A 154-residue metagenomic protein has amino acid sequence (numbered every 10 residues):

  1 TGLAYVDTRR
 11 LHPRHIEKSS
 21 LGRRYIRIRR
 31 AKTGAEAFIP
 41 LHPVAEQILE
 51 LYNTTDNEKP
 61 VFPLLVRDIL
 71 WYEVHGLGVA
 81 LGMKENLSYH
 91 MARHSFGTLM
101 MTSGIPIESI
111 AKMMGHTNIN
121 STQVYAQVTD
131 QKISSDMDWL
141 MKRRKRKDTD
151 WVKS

Functional and structural regions predicted by a protein language model:
T1-V6, R10-E50: Conserved tyrosine-mediated DNA breakage-rejoining catalytic core shared by Y-recombinases
V6-D7, G76, R93-T117, V124 (+1 more regions): C-terminal catalytic core of tyrosine-transesterase DNA break-rejoin enzymes
R10, K18, V124-Q127, K142: Phosphate-coordinating loops and pocket residues in cytosolic domains that bind phosphorylated ligands
H15-G22, K84, I105-V124, S135 (+1 more regions): Short, polar N-cap/turn motifs at the start of nucleic acid-interacting alpha helices
R30-G34, E46, M114, N118-W139: Catalytic-site neighborhood detector that most strongly recognizes the C-terminal catalytic loop/helix of tyrosine
H42-K84: Active-site/catalytic core of tyrosine-dependent DNA strand-transfer enzymes
Y89-H90: Residue-level marker of regulatory loop/turn positions in helix-turn-helix DNA-binding domains and in histidine
L140-S154: C-terminal secondary-structure termini that scaffold catalytic or DNA-interacting sites
